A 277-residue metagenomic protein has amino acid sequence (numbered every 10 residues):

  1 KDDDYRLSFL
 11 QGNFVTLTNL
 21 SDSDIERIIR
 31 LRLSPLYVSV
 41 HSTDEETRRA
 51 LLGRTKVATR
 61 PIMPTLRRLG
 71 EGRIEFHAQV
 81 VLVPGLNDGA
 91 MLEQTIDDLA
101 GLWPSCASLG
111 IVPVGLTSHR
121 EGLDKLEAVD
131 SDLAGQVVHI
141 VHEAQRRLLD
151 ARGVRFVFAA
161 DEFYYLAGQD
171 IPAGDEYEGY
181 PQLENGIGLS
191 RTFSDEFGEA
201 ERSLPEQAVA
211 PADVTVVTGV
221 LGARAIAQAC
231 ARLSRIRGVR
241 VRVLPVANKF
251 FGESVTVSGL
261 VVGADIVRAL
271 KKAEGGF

Functional and structural regions predicted by a protein language model:
K1-S105, G115-A144: Conserved Radical SAM active-site core
A100-L102, G110, G115-F277: Auxiliary Fe-S-binding modules of radical SAM enzymes
